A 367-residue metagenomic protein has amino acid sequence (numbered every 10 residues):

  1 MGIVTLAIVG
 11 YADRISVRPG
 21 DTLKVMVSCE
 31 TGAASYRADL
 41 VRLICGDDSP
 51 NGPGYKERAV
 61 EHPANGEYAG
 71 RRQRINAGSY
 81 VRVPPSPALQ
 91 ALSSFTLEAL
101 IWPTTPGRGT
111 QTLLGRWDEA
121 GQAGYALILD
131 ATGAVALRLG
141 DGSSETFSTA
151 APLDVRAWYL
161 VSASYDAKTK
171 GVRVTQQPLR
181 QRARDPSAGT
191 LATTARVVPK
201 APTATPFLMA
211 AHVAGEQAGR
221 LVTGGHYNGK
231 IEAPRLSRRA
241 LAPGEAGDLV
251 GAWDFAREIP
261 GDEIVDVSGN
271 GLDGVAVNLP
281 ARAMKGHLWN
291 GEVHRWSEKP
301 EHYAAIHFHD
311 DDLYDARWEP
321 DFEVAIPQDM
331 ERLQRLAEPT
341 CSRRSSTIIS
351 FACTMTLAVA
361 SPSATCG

Functional and structural regions predicted by a protein language model:
M1, A136-L139, W296-K299: Short amphipathic alpha-helical segments, especially helix-boundary/capping motifs
M1-A7: Proline/serine/threonine-rich low-complexity linkers at boundaries of modular beta-sandwich domains
G10, I15-M26, S35, C45-G291: Extracellular glycan-associated modules
Y11, T31-P85, G271-G367: Hydrophobic targeting/anchoring helices
